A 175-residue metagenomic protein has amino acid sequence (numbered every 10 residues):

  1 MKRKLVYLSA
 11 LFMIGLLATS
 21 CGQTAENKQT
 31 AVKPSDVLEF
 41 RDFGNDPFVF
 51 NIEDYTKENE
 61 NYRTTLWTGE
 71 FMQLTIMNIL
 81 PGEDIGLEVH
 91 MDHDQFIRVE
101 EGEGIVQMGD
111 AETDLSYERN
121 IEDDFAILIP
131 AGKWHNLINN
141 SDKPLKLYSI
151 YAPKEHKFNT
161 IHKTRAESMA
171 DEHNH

Functional and structural regions predicted by a protein language model:
M1-K4: Positively charged n-region of N-terminal signal peptides that target proteins for export
L17-S20: C-terminal motif of bacterial Sec signal peptides marking the signal peptidase cleavage site
G22-Q73, G86, R119, H162-H175: A short, N-terminal "cap"/entry segment at the start of jelly-roll beta-barrel domains of the cupin/DSBH fold
T75-D92: Conserved short histidine dyad/triad with adjacent acidic residue
L87, V106-Q107, I129, H135-S141: Short beta-strand His + acidic residue motifs that chelate non-heme Fe in jelly-roll/DSBH and cupin folds
D92-A111: Glycine- and acidic-residue-biased ligand/ion/polar-headgroup-sensing regions
F96, K143-F158: A short hydrophobic beta-strand segment most commonly corresponding to one strand of the jelly-roll/cupin
A111-A131: Short acidic-glycine-tyrosine-enriched beta hairpin
